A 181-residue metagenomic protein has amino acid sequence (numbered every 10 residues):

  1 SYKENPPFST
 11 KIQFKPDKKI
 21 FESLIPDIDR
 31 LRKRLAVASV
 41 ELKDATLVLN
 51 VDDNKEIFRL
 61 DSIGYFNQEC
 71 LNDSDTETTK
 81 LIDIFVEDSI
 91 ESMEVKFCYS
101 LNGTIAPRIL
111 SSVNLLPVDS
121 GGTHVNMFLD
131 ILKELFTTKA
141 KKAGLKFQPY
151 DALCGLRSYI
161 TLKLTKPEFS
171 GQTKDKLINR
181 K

Functional and structural regions predicted by a protein language model:
S1-K15, F21-E22: GHKL (Bergerat-fold) ATPase N-terminal catalytic module, capturing the glycine-rich phosphate-binding loop and acidic
N5, L24-R30, V37: Non-catalytic interaction modules of co-chaperones and other macromolecular assembly/maintenance factors
F8-S9, Q13, D27-L31, C70: Domain-wide signal for the mature, well-folded portions of proteins, strongly enriched in nucleus-encoded organellar
P16-D17, L110: Generic, low-specificity signal for short hydrophobic/alpha-helical stretches with a mild N-terminal bias, encompassing
K18-L24, P117-D119: Short, polar/charged loop or turn motifs at beta-strand boundaries
D29, A36-V37, D44, L49-D175: GHKL/Histidine-kinase-like ATPase module
N179-R180: A sensor for short, sequence-defined functional sites
